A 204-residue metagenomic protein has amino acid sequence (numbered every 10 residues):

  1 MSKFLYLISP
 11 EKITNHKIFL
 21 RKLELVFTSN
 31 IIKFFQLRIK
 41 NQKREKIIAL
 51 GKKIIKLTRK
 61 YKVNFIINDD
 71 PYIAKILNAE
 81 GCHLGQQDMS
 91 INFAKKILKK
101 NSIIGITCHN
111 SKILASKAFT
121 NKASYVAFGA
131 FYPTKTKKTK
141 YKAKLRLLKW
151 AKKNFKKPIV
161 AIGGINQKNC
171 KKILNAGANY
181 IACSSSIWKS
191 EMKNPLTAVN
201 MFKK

Functional and structural regions predicted by a protein language model:
S2-L20, I103-N110, V160-A161, I165: Active-site mouth loops of central-metabolism enzymes
L7, K12, L84-A94, A127-T139 (+1 more regions): Glycine-rich phosphate-binding active-site loops on the catalytic face of alpha/beta enzymes
I8-K12, K40, D70-Y72, Q87 (+4 more regions): Active-site beta-loop-alpha junctions enriched in small/polar residues
L23-E24, G51, P71, I91 (+3 more regions): Generic hydrophobic/aromatic pocket-lining and core-packing "Φ" positions
L23-F35, N121: Catalytic domains of carbohydrate-active enzymes, especially glycoside hydrolases
I32, L77-Q86, I106-F155, S190-P195: Glycine/Thr-rich beta-alpha phosphate-binding loop at enzyme active sites
I48-I67, F93-S111, T139-Q167, N200-K204: Alpha-helix-loop-beta-strand connector modules within alpha/beta enzyme cores
F65-G81, A94, N110-S124, N154-F155 (+3 more regions): Catalytic cores of alpha/beta
